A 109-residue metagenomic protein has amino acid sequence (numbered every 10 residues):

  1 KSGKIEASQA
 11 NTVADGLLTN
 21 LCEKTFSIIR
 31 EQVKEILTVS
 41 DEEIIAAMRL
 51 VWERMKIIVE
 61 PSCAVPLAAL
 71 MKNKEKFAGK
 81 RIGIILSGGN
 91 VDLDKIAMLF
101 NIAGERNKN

Functional and structural regions predicted by a protein language model:
K1-N109: PLP-dependent amino-acid enzyme catalytic core
